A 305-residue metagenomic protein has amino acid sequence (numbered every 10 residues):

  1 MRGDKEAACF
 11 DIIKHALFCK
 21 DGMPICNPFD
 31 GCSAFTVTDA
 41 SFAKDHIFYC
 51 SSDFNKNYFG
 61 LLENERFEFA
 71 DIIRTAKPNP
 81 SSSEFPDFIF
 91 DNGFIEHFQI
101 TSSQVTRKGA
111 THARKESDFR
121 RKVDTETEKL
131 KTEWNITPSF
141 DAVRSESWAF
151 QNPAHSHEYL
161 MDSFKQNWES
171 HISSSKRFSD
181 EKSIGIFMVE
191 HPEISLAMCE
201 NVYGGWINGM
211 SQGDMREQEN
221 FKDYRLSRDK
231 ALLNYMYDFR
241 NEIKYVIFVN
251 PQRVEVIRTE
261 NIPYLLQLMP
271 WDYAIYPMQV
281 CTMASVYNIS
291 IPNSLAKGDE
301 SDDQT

Functional and structural regions predicted by a protein language model:
M1-S81, F98-T305: Metal-dependent nuclease catalytic core centered on acidic motifs
E84: Beta-rich catalytic cores
F88, G93-Q99: Conserved catalytic cores of phosphodiester-cleaving nucleases, focusing on short active-site segments
